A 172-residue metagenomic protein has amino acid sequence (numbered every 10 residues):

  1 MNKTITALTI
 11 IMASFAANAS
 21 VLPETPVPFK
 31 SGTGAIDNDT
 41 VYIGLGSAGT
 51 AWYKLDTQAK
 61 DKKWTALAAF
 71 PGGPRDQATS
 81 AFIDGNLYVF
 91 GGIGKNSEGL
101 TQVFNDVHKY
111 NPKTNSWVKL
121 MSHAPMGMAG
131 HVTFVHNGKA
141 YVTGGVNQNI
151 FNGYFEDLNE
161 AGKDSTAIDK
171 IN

Functional and structural regions predicted by a protein language model:
M1-N18: Gram-negative bacterial Sec-dependent N-terminal signal peptides
N18-N172: Kelch-like beta-propeller repeat domains
